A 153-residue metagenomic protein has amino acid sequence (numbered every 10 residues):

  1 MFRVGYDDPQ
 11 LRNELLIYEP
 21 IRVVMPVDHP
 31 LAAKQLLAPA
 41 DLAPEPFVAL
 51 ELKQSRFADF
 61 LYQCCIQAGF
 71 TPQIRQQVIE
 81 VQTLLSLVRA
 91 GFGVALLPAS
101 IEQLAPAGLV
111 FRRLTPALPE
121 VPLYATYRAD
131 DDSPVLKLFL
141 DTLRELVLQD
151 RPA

Functional and structural regions predicted by a protein language model:
M1-M25, Q63, L84, V88-F92 (+1 more regions): Short beta-strand-centered segments that line the small-molecule binding cleft or hinge of alpha/beta clamshell
R3-G5, V27, A99-S100, A129: Short secondary-structure boundary segments
R3-V4, P72-E80: Short beta-strand-to-loop elements that line the ligand-binding cleft of bilobed periplasmic-binding protein-like
Q10-I21, M25-F47, P134-K137: Flexible hinge/capping segments at coil-to-helix
R22-V24, P30, V94, P122-T126: Residues embedded in well-ordered beta-strands
F47-A68, S133-L140, D150: Secondary-structure junction motif
E80, G91-L96: A generic "structured core" feature
V110-P152: A late-sequence structural motif
